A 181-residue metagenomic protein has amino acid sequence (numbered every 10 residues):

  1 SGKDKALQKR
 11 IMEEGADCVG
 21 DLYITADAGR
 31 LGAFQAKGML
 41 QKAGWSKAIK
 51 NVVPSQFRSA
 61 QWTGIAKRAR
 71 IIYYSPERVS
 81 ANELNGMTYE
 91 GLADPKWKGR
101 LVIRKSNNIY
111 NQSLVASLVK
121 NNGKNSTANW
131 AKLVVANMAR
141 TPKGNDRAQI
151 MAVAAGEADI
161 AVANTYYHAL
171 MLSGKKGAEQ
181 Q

Functional and structural regions predicted by a protein language model:
S1, K176-Q181: Short, intrinsically disordered, charge-balanced linker/junction segments flanking boundaries in proteins
G2-Q8, C18-E157, H168-G174: Extracytoplasmic ligand-binding site segments that recognize negatively charged/polar headgroups
M12-A16: Charged, often glycine-rich, active-site loop that binds/positions anionic groups
A161-T165, Q181: Short, conserved beta-strand edge motifs with alternating hydrophobic and charged residues
